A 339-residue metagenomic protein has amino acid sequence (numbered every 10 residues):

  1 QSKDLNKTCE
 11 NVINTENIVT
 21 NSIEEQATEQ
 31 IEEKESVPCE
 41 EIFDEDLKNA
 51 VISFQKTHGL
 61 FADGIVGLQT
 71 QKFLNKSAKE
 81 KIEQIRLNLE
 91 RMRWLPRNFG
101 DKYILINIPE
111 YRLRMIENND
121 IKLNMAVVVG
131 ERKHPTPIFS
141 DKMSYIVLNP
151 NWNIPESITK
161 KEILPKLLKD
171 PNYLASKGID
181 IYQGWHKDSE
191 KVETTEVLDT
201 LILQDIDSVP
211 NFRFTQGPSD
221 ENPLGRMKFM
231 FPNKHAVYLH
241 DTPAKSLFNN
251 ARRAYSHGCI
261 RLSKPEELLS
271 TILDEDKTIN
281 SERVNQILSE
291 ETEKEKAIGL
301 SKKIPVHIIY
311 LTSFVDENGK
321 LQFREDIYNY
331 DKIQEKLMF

Functional and structural regions predicted by a protein language model:
Q1-F61, L68-F339: Well-ordered beta-sheet/strand-loop patches within structured domains
